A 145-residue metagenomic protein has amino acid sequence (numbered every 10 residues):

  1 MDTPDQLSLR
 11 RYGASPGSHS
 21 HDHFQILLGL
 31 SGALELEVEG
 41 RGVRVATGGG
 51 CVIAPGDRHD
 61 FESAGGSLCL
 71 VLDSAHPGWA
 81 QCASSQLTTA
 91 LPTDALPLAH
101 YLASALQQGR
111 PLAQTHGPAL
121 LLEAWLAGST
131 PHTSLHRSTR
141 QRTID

Functional and structural regions predicted by a protein language model:
M1-Q86: N-terminal regulatory/effector-sensing and dimerization cores that precede helix-turn-helix DNA-binding domains
G66-L68, H76-H116: General nucleic-acid-binding
P92-A99, A103, A113-D145: A short, Lys/Arg-enriched amphipathic alpha-helix from helix-turn-helix/homeodomain DNA-binding modules
